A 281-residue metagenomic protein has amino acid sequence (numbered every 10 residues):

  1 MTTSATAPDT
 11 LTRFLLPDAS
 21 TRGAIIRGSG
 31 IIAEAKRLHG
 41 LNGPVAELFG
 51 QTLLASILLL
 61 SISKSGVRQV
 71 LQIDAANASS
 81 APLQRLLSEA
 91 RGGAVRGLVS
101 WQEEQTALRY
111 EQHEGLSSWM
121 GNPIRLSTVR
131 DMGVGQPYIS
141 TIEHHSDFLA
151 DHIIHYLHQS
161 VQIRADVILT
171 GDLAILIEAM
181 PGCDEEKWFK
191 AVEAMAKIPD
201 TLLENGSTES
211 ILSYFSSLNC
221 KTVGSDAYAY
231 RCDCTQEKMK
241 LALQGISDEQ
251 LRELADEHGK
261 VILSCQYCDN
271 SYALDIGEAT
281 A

Functional and structural regions predicted by a protein language model:
T2-G224: Interaction interfaces in information-processing and related assembly proteins
V192-A281: Cys/His-clustered metal-coordination modules, chiefly Zn-binding fingers
